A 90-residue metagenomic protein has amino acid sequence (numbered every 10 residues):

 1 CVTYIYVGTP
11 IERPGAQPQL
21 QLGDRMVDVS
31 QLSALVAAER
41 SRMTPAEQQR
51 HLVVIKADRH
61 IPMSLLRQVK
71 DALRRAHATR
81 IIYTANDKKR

Functional and structural regions predicted by a protein language model:
C1-R90: Long, low-hydrophobicity, acidic/polar, solvent-exposed interaction domains
